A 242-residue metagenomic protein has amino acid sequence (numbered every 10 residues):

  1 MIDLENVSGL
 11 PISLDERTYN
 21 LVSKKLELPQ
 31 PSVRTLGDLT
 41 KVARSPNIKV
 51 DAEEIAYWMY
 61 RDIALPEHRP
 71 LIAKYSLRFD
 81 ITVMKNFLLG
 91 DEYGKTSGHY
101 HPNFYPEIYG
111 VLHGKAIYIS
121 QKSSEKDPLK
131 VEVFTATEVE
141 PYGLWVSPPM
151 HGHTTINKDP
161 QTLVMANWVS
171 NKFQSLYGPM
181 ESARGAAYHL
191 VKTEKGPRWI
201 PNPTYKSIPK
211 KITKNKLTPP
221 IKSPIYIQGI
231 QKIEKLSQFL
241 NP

Functional and structural regions predicted by a protein language model:
M1-V139, K158-P242: Active-site region of the double-stranded beta-helix
E138-D159: Conserved metal-binding segment of the jelly-roll/cupin
